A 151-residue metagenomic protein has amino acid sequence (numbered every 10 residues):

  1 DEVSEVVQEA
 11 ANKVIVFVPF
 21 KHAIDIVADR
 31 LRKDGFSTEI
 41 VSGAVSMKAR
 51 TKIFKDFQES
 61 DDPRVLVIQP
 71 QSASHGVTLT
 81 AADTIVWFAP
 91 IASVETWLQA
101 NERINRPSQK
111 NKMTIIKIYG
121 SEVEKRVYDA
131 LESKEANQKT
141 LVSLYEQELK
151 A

Functional and structural regions predicted by a protein language model:
D1-P19: Conserved interdomain hinge at the start of the Helicase C-terminal
V7-E9, D56-S60, V77-L79: Conserved catalytic network of the ASCE P-loop NTPase/AAA+ motor domain
I15-F17, D25, R32-A73: Conserved helicase ATPase core of P-loop NTP-dependent helicases/translocases
F20-I24, V45-S46, S72-A73, I91-S93 (+2 more regions): Short, solvent-exposed loop/turn segments at secondary-structure junctions
D25, D29, T51, V77 (+3 more regions): Alpha-helical elements of the RecA-like P-loop NTPase motor core of helicases
L66, I85-V86, I104: Short, well-ordered beta-strand core segments
V77-P90, M113-K117: A short beta-strand element within the Helicase C-terminal
A92-A151: A conserved SF2-helicase RecA2
